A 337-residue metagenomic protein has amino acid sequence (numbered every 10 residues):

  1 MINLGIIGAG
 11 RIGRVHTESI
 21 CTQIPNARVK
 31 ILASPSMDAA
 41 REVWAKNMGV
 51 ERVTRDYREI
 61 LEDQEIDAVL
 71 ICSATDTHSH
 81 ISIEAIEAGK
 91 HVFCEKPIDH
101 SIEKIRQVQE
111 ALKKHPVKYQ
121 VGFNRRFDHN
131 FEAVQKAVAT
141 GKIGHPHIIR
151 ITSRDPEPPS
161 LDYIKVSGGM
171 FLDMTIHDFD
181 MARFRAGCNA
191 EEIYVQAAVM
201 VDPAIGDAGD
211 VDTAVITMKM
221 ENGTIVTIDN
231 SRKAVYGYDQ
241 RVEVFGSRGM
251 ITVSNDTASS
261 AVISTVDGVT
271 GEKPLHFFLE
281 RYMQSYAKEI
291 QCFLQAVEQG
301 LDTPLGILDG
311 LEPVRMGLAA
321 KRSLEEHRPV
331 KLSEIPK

Functional and structural regions predicted by a protein language model:
M1-M48: N-terminal Rossmann-like dinucleotide-binding module
N3, V199, G206-D207, M220-K288: NAD(P)-dinucleotide binding in Rossmann-like oxidoreductases
E51-A111: Beta-loop-alpha module in the N-terminal Rossmann-like domain of NAD(P)-dependent dehydrogenases, especially those
A68-I71, K104, K114, F293-K337: C-terminal helix-rich "cap/oligomerization" subdomain common to oxidoreductases
D76, D99-S160: A contiguous active-site-proximal alpha/beta segment in oxidoreductase catalytic domains
C94, Y119-V121, I228, V253: Hydrophobic residues in well-ordered beta-strands that form the structural core
L161-I225, S231-Y236, L308: Rossmann-like dinucleotide-binding domain that binds NAD(P)(H)
